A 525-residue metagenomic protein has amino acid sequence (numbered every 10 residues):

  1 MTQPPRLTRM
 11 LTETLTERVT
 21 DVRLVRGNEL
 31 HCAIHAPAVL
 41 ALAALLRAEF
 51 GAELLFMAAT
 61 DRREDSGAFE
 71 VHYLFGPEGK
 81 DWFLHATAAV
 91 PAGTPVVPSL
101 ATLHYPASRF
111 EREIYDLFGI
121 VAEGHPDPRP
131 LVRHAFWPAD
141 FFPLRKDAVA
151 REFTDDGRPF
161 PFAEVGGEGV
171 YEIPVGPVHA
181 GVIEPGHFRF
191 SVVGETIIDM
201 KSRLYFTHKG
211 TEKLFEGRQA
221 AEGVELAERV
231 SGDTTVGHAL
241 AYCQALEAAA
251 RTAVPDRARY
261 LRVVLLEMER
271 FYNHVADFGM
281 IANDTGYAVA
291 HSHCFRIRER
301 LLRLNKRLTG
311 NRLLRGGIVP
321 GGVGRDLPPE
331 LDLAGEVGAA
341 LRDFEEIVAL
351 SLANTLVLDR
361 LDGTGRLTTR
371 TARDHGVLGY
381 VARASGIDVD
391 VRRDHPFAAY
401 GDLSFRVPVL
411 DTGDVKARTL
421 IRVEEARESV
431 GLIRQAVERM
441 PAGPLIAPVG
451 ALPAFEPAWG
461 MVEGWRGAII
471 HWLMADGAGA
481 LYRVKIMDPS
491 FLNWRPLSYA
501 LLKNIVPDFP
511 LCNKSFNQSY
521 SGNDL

Functional and structural regions predicted by a protein language model:
M1-T196, M200, V357-L367, S429 (+2 more regions): Terminal low-complexity/charged segments
A36-V39, L131-L525: Metal/cofactor-centered catalytic core regions of large enzymes
